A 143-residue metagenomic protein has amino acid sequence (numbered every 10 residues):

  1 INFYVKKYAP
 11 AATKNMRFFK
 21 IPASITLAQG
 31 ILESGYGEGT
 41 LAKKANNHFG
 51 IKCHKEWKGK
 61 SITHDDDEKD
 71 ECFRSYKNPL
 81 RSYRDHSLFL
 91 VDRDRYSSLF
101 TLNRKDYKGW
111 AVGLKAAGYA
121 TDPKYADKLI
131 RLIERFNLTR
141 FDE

Functional and structural regions predicted by a protein language model:
I1-E143: Catalytic cores of secreted/periplasmic lytic hydrolases that degrade extracellular macromolecules
